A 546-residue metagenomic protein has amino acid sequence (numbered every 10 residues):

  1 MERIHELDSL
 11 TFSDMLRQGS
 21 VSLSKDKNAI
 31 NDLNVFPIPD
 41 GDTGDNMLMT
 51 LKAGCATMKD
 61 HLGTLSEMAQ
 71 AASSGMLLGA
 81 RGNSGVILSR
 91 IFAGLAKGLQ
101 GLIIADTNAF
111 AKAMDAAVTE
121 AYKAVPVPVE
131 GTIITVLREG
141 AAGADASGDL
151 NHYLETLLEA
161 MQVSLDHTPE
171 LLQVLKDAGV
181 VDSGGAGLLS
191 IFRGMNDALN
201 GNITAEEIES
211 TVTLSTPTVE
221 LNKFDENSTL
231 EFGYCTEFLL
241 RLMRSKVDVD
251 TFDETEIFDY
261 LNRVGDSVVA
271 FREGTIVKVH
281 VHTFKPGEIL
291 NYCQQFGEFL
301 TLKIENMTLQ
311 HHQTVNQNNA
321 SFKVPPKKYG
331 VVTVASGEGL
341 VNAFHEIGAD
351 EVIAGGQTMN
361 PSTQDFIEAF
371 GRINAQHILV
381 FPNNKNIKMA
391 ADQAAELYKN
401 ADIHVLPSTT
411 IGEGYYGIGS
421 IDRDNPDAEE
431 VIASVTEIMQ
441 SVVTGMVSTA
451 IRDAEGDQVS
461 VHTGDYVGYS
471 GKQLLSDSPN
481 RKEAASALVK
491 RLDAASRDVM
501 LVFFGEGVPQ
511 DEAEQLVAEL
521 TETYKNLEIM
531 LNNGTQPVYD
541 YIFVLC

Functional and structural regions predicted by a protein language model:
M1-C546: N-terminal loops that bind phosphate or other acidic moieties and the adjacent beta-alpha structural core
